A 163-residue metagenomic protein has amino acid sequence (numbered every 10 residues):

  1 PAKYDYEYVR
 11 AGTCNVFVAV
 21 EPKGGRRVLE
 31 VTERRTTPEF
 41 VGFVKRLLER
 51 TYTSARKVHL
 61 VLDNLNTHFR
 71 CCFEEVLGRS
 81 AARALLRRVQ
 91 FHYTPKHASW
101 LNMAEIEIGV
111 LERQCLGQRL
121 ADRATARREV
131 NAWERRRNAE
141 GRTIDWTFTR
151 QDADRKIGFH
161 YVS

Functional and structural regions predicted by a protein language model:
P1-S163: Short functional hotspots at interaction and active-site rims
